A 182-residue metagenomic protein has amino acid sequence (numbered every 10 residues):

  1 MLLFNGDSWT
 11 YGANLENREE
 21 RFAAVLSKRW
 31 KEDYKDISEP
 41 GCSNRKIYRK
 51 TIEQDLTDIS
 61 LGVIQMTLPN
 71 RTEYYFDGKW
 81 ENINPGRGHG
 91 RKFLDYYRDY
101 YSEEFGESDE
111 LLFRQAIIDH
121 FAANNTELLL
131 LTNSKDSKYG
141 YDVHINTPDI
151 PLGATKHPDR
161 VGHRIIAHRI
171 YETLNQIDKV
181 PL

Functional and structural regions predicted by a protein language model:
M1-R45, I165: Serine-esterase "nucleophile elbow" of acetyl-processing enzymes
G12-N14, S43-I47, N70-E73, N133: Short active-site-adjacent helix-start/loop capping segments
V25-K28, K50, G86: Compositionally biased, intrinsically disordered low-complexity segments
I52-L182: Alpha-helical cap/lid subdomain in secreted, periplasmic, or secretory-pathway luminal O-acyl-processing enzymes
